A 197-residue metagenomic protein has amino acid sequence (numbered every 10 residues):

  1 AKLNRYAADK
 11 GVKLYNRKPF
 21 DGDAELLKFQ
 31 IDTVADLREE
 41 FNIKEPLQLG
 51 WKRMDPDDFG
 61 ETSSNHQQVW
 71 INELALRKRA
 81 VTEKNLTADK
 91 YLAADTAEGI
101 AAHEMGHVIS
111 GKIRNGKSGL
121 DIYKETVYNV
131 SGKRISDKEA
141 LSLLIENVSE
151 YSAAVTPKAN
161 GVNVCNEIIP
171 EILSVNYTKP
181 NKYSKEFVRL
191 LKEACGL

Functional and structural regions predicted by a protein language model:
A1-L197: Active-site-flanking segments in enzyme catalytic domains
